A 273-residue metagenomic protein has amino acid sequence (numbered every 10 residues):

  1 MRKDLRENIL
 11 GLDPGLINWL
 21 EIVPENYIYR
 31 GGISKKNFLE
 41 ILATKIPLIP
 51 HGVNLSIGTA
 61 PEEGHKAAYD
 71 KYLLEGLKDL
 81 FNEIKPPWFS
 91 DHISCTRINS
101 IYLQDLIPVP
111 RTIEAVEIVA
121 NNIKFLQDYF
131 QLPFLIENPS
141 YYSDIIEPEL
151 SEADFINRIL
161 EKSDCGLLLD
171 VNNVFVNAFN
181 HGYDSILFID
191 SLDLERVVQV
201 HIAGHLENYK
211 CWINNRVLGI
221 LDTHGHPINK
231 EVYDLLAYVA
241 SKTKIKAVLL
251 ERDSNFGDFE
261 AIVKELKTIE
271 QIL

Functional and structural regions predicted by a protein language model:
K3-L5, P87-T96, A203-E207: Short glycine-enriched loops at secondary-structure junctions
D4-E7, P24-S34, S56-Y72, Y142-L150 (+3 more regions): Acidic-and-aromatic substrate-binding clefts and catalytic sites of carbohydrate-active enzymes
I9-G15, G32-P50, Y69-P87, K124-Y129 (+3 more regions): Acidic (Asp/Glu)-rich catalytic clusters
L20, F89, D170, V200 (+1 more regions): Conserved, mostly hydrophobic/aromatic
G31, E63-A68, L106-V116, N177-K244: Gly/Pro-rich active-site loop or hairpin
D70-G166: Active-site acidic/histidine proton-transfer and metal-coordination neighborhood in alpha/beta enzyme cores
Q127-W212, R216: Acidic/histidine-rich catalytic cores of soluble enzymes
D258-L273: C-terminal helical cap(s) of enzyme catalytic domains, especially alpha/beta-barrels
